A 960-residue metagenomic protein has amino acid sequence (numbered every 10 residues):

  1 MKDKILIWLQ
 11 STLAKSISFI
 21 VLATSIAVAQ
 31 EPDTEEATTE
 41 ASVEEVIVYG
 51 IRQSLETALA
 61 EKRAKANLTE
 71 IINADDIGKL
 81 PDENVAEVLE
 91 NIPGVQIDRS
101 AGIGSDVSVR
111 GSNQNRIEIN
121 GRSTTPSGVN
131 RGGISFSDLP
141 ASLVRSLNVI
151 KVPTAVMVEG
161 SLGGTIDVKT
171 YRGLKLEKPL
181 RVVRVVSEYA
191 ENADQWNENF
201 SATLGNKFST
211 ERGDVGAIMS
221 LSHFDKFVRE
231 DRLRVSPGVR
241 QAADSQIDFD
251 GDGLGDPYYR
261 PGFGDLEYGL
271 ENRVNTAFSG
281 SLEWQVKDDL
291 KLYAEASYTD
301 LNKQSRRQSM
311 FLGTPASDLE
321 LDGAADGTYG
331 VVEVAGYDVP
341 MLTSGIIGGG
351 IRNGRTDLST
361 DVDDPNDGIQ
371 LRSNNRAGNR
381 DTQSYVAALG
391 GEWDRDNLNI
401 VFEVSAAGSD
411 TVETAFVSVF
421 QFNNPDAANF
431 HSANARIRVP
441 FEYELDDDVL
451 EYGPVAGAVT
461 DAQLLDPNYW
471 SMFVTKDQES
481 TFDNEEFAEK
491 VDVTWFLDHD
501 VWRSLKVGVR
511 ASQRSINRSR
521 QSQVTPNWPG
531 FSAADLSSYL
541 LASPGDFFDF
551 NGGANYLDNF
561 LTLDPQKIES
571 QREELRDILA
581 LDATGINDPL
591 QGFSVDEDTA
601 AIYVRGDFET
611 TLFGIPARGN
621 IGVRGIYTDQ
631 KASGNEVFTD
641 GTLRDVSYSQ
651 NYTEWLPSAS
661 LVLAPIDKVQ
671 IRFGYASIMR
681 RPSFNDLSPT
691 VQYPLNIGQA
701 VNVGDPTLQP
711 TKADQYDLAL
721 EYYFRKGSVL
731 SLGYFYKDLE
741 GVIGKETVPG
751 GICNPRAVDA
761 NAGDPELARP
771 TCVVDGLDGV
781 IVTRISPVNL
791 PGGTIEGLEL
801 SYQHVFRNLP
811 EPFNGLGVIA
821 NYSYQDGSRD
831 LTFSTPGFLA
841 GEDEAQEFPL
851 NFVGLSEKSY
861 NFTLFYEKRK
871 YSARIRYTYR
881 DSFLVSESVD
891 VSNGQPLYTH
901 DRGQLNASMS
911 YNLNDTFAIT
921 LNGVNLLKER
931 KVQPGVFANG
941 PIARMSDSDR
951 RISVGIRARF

Functional and structural regions predicted by a protein language model:
I47-G78, R122-S127: N-terminal periplasmic "start-of-domain" segments of outer-membrane beta-barrel proteins
A86-T124: Extracytoplasmic beta-strand/coil segments of soluble accessory domains associated with Gram-negative outer-membrane
T124-K151, A202: Short acidic/polar hinge/loop motifs at secondary-structure boundaries that mediate gating or recognition
G173-L180, S209-V215, D289, D396-V401 (+9 more regions): Short loop/turn motifs that connect adjacent beta-strands in outer-membrane beta-barrel proteins
A193-L358, T382-G390, D396, P657-S660: Transmembrane beta-barrel wall of Gram-negative outer-membrane proteins
R380-S384, Q591-E597, M679-L739, A760-E766 (+4 more regions): Outer-membrane beta-barrel signature, preferentially recognizing the C-terminal barrel domain of Gram-negative
P529, E740-G741, L816, T878-D890 (+2 more regions): C-terminal beta-signal and adjacent terminal beta-strands/loops of Gram-negative outer-membrane beta-barrel proteins
Y736-D738, V748, R756-E887, L927: Gram-negative outer-membrane beta-barrel transporters
